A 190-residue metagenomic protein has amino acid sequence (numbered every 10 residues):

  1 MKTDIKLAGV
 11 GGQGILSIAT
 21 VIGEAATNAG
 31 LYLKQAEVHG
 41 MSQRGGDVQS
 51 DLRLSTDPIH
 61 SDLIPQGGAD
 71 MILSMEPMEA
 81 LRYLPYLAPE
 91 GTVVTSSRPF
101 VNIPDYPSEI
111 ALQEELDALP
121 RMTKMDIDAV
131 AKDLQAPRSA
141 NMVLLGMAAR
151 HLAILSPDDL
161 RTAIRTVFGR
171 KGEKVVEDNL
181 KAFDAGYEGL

Functional and structural regions predicted by a protein language model:
M1-L190: Active-site cofactor/cluster-binding pocket
